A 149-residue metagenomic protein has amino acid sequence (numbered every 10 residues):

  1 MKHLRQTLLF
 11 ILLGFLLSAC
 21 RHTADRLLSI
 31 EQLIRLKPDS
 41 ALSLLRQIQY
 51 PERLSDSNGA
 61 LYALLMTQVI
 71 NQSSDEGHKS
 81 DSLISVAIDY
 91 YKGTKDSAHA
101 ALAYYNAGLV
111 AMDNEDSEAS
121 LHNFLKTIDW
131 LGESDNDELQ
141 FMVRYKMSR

Functional and structural regions predicted by a protein language model:
K2, Q6-L13, L17-R149: A "functional boundary" signal
